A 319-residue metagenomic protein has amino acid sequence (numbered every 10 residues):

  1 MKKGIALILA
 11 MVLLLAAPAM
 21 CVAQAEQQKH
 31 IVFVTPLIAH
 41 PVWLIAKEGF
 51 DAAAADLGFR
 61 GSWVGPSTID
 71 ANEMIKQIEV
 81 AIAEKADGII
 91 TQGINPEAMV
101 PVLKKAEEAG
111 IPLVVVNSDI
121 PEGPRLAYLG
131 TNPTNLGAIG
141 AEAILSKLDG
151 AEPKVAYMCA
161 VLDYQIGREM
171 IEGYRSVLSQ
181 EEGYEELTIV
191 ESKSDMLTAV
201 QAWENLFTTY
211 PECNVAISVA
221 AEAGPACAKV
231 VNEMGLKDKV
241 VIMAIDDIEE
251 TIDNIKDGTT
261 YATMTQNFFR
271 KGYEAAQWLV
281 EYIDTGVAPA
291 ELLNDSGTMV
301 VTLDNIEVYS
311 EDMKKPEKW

Functional and structural regions predicted by a protein language model:
M1-H30, A55, I82, K104-I111 (+1 more regions): Short, low-complexity disordered leader/linker segments with a strong preference for bacterial N-terminal type II
H30-G49, A53-L57, G61-V80, E84 (+3 more regions): Extracytoplasmic "Venus flytrap"
V42-L57, L136-A143, Q165-Y184, A202 (+2 more regions): Short, solvent-exposed amphipathic alpha-helices that sit in or adjacent to ligand/effector-binding or catalytic
A55-S67, K154-Y157, L178-M196: Short beta-strand elements in bilobed, periplasmic/extracellular small-molecule ligand-binding domains
M74, L129-V155, G167-R168, M196-V200 (+2 more regions): Hydrophobic alpha-helical segments within soluble ligand-binding/sensing domains
E79-E108, Y174, S192-D253: Hydrophobic alpha-helical
P96-N135, I139, K154, A160 (+2 more regions): Flexible loop/hinge segments that line or gate small-molecule binding clefts
M158, L162, I166, V177 (+1 more regions): Hinge/cleft segment of the Venus flytrap/periplasmic-binding protein
